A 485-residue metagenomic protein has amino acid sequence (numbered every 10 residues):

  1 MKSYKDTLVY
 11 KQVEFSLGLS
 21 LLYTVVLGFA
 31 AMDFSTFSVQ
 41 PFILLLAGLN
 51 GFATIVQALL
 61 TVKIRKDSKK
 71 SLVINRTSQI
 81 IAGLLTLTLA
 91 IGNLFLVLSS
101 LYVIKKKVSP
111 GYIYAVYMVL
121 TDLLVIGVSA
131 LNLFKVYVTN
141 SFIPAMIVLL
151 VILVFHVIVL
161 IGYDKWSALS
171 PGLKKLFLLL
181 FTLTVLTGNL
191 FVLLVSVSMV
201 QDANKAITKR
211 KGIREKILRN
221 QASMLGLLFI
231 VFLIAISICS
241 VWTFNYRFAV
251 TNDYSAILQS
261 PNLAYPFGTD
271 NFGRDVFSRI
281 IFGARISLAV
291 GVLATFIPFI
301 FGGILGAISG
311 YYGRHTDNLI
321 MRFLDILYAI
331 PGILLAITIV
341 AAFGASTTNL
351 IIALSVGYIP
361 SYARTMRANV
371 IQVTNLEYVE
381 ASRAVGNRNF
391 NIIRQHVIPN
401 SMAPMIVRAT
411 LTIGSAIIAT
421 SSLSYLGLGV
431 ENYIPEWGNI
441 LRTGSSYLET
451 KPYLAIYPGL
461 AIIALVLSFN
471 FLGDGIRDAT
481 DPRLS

Functional and structural regions predicted by a protein language model:
E14-V25, G51-T61, Y114-S129, L133 (+4 more regions): N-terminal signal-anchor/first transmembrane alpha helix
Q201-A203, I320-A363, A368: Generic hydrophobic transmembrane alpha-helix motif, especially the helices
W242, L293-L324: Transmembrane-helix boundary motif in ABC transporter permease subunits
R274-I286, G313-M321, T374-N375, R383-V407: Amphipathic cytosolic juxtamembrane alpha-helices at the membrane-cytosol interface of multi-pass membrane transporters
L288-F301, F390-S422, F469: Transmembrane alpha-helices
T295-F296, G303, A345-Q395, R408-A409: Membrane-cytosol interface at the C-terminal ends of specific transmembrane alpha-helices in multi-pass membrane
V340-G344, N369-V370, I418-Y457, A461: Glycine-rich helix-loop "coupling/hinge" segments at transmembrane-helix boundaries in multipass transporters
L354-G357, A403, T410-L411, Y453-S485: C-terminal transmembrane helix and the adjacent membrane-cytosol boundary/short C-terminal tail of inner/organellar
